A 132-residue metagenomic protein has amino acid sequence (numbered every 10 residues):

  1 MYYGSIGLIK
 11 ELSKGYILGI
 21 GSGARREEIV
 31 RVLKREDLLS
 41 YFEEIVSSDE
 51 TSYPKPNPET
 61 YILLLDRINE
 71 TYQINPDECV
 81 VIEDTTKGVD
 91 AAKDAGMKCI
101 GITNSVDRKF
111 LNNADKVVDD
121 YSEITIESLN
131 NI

Functional and structural regions predicted by a protein language model:
M1-I20, A24-R26, V30: Short, acidic loop-to-helix structural element flanking the phosphoryl-transfer center in phosphate-processing enzymes
R26, R31-I132: Asp-based, Mg2+/Mn2+-dependent phosphohydrolase catalytic module
